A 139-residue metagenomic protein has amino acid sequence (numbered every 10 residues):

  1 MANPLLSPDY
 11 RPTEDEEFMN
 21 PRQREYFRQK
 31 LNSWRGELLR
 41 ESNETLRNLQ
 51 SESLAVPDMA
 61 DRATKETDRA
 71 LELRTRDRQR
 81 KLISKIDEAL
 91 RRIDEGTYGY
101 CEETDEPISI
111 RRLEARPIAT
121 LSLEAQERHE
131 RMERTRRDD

Functional and structural regions predicted by a protein language model:
M1-E95, M132-E133, D138-D139: Interaction interfaces in information-processing and related assembly proteins
Y26, E103, P117: Amphipathic alpha-helical recognition patches that constitute DNA-binding helices
L31, D105, Q126: Cys/His-coordinated zinc-binding microdomains
R80, Y98, A119: Residues immediately within or flanking Cys/His clusters that coordinate Zn2+ in small zinc-binding modules
C101-T104, S122: Short cysteine-rich clusters marking metal-coordination/redox-active sites
I108-S109, E130: Short functional micro-motifs and their immediate structural scaffolds
R111-A115: Short Cys/His-rich "knuckle" micro-motifs
P117-Q126: Cysteine-rich micro-motifs
